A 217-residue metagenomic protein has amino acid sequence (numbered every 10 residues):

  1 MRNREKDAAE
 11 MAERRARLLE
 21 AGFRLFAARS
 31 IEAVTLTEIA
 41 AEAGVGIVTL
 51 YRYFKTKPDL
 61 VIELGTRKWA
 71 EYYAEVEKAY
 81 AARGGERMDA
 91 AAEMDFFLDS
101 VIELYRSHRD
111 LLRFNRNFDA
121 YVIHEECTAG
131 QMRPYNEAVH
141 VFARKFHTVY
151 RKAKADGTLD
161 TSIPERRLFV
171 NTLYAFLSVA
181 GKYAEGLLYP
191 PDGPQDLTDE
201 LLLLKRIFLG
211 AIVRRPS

Functional and structural regions predicted by a protein language model:
M1-E13, Y80, P216-S217: N-terminal intrinsically disordered/low-complexity leader segments
M1-R2, S100-E103, R144, T148-D156 (+2 more regions): C-terminal peripheral helix-coil segments that are non-catalytic and often amphipathic
M11-F23, I39, L64-K68, Y72 (+2 more regions): Generic hydrophobic, amphipathic alpha-helix propensity
R17, L25-E63, R67: Helix-turn-helix
E63, K78-D110, E165-T172: Hydrophobic alpha-helical connector segments
A92, E137-V139, A155-L173, D199: All-alpha amphipathic helical-bundle segments outside canonical DNA-binding/catalytic cores that form hydrophobic
E103-H147, R166-R167: Short secondary-structure transition hinges
